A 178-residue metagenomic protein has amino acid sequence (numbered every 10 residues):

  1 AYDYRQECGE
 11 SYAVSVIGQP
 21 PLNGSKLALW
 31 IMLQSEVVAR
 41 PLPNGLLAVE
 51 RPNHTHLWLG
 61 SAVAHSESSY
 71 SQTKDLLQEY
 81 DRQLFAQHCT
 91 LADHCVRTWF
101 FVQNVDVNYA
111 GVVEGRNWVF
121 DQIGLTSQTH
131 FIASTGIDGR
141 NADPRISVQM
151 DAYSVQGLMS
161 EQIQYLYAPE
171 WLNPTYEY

Functional and structural regions predicted by a protein language model:
A1-Y178: N-terminal presequence-like segments and the immediate start of the first folded domain
